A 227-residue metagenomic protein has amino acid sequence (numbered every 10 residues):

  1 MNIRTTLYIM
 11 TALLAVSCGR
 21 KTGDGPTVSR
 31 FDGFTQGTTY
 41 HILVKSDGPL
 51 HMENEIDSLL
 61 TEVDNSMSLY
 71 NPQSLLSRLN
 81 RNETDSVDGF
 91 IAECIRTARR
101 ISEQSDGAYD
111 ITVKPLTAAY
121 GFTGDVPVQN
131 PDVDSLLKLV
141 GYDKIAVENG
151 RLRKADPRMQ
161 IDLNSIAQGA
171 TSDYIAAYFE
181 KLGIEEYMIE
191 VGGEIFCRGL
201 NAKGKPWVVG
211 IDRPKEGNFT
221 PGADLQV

Functional and structural regions predicted by a protein language model:
N2-Y8, V16-V227: Mature catalytic core of soluble alpha/beta enzymes
